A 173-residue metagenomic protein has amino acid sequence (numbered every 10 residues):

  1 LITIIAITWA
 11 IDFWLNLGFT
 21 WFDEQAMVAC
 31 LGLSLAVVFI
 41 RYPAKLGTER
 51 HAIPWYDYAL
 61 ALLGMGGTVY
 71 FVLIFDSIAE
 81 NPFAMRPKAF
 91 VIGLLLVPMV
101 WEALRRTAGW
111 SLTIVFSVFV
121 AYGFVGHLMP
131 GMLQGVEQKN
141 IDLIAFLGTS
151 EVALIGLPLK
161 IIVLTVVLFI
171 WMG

Functional and structural regions predicted by a protein language model:
L1-A84, F90-L94: Conserved, well-structured core domains of diverse proteins
F19-W21, T48-I53, A79-W171: Hydrophobic transmembrane alpha-helices of multi-pass solute/ion transporters
V38-I40, W101, G173: Alpha-helical transmembrane segments
